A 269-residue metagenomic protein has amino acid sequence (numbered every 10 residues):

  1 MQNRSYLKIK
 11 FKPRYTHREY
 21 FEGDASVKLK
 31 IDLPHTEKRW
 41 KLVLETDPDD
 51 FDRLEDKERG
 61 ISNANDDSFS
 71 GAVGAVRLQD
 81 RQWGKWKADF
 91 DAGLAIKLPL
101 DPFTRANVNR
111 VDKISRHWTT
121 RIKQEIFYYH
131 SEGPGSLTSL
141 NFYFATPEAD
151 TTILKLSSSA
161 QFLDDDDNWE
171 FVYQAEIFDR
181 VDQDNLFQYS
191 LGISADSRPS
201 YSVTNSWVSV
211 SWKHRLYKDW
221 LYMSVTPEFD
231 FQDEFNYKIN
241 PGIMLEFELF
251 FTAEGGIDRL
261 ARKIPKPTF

Functional and structural regions predicted by a protein language model:
M1-G84, D89-A92, S224, G242: Transmembrane beta-barrel domains of Gram-negative outer membranes and organellar outer membranes
L7-Y15, L42-L44, G74-V76, K85-I96 (+4 more regions): Transmembrane beta-strand segments that form the barrel wall of outer-membrane beta-barrel proteins
Y15-G23, H35-E37, D47-L54, D66-S70 (+5 more regions): Solvent-exposed loop/turn segments connecting transmembrane beta-strands in outer-membrane beta-barrel proteins
A25-P34, A72-R81, P102-H117, S136-D150 (+3 more regions): Feature captures outer-membrane beta-barrel proteins of Gram-negative bacteria and organelles
K155-D179: Short, structured interface segments that constitute the first stable element of a domain
F171-R180, D184-T226, D230-E234: Extracytoplasmic/luminal low-complexity segments enriched in Pro/Gly and acidic/polar residues that act as flexible
K238-F269: Outer-membrane beta-barrel "beta-signal"
